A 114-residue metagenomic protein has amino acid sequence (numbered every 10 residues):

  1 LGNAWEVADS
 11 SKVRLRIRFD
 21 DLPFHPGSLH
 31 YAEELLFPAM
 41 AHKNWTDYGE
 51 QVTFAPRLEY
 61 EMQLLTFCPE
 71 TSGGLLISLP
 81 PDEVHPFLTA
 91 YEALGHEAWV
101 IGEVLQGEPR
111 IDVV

Functional and structural regions predicted by a protein language model:
L1-V114: Glycine-/charge-enriched secondary-structure boundary and capping motifs
